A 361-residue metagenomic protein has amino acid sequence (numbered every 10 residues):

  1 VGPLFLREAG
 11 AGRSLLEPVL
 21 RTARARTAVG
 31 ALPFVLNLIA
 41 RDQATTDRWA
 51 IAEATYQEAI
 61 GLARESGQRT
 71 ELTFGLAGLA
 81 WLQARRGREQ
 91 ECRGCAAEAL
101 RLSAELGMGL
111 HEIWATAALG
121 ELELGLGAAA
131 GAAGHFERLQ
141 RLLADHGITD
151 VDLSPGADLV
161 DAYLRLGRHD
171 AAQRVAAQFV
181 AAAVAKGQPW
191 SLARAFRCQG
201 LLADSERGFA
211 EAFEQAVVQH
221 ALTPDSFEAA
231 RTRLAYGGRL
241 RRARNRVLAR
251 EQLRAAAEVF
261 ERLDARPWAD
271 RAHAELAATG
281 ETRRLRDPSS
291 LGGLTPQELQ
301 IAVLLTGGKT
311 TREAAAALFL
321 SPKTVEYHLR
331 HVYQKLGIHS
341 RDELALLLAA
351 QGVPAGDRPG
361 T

Functional and structural regions predicted by a protein language model:
V1-A11, A31-R48, E71-G87, H111-L126 (+4 more regions): Tandem amphipathic alpha-helical repeat scaffolds
L4, R24, A44, R64 (+10 more regions): Hydrophobic/aromatic side-chain positions at a characteristic register within alpha-helices of tetratricopeptide repeats
A9, V29, W49, R69 (+8 more regions): TPR-repeat structural position
A9-G10, Q57, A97, L124-L126 (+9 more regions): N-terminal regulatory/sensing modules of transcriptional regulators
E17-A28, Q57-Q68, A97-M108, E137-I148 (+3 more regions): Amphipathic alpha-helical segments of tetratricopeptide repeats
A176-A235, T279-L291: Generic long, charged, amphipathic alpha-helical segments
A277, R283-T361: Helix-turn-helix DNA-binding segment
